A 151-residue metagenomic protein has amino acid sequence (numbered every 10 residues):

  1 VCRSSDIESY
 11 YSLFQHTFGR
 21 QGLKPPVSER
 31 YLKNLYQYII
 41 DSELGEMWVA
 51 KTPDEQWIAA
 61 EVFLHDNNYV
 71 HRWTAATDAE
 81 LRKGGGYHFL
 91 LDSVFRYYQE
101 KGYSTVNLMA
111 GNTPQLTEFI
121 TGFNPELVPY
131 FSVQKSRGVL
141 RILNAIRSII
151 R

Functional and structural regions predicted by a protein language model:
V1-R82: A conserved beta-strand-loop-helix scaffold within acyl/acetyltransferase catalytic domains
E8, H88-D92, P114: A structural signal for well-ordered alpha-helical segments within the folded catalytic domains of diverse enzymes
L35, S93-V94, F123: Hydrophobic residues on the short alpha-helix immediately C-terminal to a glycine-rich phosphate/catalytic loop
R82-R96: Conserved acetyl-CoA-binding loop-helix of GNAT-fold acetyltransferases
E100-R151: Active-site/acyl-donor-binding loops of N-acyltransferases
